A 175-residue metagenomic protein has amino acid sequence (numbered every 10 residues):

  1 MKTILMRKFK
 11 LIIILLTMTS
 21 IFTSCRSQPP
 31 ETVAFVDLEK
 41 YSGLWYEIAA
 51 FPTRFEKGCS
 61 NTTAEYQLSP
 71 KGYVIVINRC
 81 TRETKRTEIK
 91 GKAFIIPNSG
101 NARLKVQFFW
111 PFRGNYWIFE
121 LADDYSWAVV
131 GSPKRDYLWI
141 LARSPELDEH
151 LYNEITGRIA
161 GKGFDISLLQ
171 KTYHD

Functional and structural regions predicted by a protein language model:
K2-I12: Bacterial N-terminal signal peptides that target proteins for export
I12-I21: Bacterial N-terminal signal peptides
I21-D175: A beta-rich soluble binding module of mature secreted/lumenal proteins
